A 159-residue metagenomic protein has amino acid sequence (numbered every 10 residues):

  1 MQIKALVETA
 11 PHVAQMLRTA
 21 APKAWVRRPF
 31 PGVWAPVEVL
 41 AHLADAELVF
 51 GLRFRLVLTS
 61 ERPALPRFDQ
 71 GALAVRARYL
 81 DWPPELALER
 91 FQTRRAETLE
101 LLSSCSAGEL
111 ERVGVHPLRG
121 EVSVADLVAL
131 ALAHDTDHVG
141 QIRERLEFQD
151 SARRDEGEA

Functional and structural regions predicted by a protein language model:
K4-R18, L73-R112, A131: Acidic/histidine-rich alpha-helical segments that form the ligand environment of transition-metal centers
K23-Q70, A74, L99, V113-A159: Short, contiguous alpha-helical
